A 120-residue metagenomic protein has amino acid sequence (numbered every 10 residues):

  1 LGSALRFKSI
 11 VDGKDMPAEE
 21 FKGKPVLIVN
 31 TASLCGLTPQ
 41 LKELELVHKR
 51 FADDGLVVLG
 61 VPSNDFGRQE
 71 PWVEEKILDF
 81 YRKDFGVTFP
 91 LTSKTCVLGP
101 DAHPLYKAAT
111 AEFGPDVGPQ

Functional and structural regions predicted by a protein language model:
L1-E19, L37-P39, H103-P104: N-terminal "domain-start" segment that seeds a small globular fold
R6, T92-S93, K107: Terminal helix/beta-alpha structural elements that buttress the NAD(P)+-binding lobe
P17-E19, H48-R50, F113-P119: Surface-exposed acidic, glycine-flexible loop patches that form ligand/cofactor-binding and adhesion interfaces
E20-V26: Proline/glycine-enriched tight loop/beta-turn segments at coil->beta junctions that connect or precede beta-strands
G23, F85-V87, C96-Q120: Thiol/disulfide oxidoreductase modules built on the thioredoxin-like
V26-I28, L59: Conserved hydrophobic packing residues within short motifs/helices of P-loop NTPase cores of ABC-family ATPases
N30-L34: Amphipathic alpha-helical repeat scaffolds
L37-H103: Structural microenvironment flanking redox-active thiols in thiol-disulfide oxidoreductases
